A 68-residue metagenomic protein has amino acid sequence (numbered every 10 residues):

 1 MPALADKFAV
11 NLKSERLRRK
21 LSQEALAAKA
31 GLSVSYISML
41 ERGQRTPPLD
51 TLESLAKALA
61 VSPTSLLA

Functional and structural regions predicted by a protein language model:
M1-K7: A detector for short, charged/polar N-terminal pre-domain segments
A3, S14, R42-G43: Residue-level marker of alpha-helix boundaries and capping positions
D6, L17-R18, T46: Short amphipathic helical patch at the helix-1/turn junction of helix-turn-helix
V10-K29, S54: Short basic helix-loop element that most often maps to the first helix and adjoining turn of HTH DNA-binding modules
L12, L26-A27, I37-L40, L66: Conserved hydrophobic/aromatic packing and binding residues within compact polymer-binding modules
G31-T46: Recognition helix of helix-turn-helix/homeodomain-like DNA-binding domains that insert into the DNA major groove
D50-S65: DNA major-groove recognition helix of helix-turn-helix/homeodomain DNA-binding modules
